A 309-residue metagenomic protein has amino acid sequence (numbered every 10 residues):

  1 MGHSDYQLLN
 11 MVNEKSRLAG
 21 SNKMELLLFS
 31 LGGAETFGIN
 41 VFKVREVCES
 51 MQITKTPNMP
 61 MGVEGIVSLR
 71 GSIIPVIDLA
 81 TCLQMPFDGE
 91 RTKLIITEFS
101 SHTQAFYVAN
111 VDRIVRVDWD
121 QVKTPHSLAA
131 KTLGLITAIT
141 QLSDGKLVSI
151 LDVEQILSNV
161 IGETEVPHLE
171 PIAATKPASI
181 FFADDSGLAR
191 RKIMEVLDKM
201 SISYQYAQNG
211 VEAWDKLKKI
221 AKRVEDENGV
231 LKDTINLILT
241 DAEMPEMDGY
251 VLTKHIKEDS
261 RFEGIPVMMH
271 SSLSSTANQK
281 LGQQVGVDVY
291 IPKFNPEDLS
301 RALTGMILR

Functional and structural regions predicted by a protein language model:
M1-G229, D233-N236, A242-V251, E258-E263 (+2 more regions): An acidic, low-aromatic, low-complexity terminal/linker signal
